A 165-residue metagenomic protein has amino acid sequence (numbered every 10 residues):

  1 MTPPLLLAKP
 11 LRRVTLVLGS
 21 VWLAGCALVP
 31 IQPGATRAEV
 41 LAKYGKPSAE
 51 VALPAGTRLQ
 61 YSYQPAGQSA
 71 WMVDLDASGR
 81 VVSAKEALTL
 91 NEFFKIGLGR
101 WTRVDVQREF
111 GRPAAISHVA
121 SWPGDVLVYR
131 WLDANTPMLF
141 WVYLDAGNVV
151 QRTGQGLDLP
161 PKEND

Functional and structural regions predicted by a protein language model:
M1-T2, A8, G45, G111: Selective for proline/serine-rich intrinsically disordered segments in cytosolic/nuclear regulatory regions
T2-L18: Bacterial N-terminal signal peptides that target proteins for export
V29-P30, E92: Short aromatic-glycine motifs in intrinsically disordered, low-complexity regions
Q32-R80, G97-D165: A cross-family detector of function-defining hotspots
V81-N91: Acidic/histidine-rich, surface-exposed loop or edge segments in extracytoplasmic proteins
L90-L98: Short alpha-helical interface patches
